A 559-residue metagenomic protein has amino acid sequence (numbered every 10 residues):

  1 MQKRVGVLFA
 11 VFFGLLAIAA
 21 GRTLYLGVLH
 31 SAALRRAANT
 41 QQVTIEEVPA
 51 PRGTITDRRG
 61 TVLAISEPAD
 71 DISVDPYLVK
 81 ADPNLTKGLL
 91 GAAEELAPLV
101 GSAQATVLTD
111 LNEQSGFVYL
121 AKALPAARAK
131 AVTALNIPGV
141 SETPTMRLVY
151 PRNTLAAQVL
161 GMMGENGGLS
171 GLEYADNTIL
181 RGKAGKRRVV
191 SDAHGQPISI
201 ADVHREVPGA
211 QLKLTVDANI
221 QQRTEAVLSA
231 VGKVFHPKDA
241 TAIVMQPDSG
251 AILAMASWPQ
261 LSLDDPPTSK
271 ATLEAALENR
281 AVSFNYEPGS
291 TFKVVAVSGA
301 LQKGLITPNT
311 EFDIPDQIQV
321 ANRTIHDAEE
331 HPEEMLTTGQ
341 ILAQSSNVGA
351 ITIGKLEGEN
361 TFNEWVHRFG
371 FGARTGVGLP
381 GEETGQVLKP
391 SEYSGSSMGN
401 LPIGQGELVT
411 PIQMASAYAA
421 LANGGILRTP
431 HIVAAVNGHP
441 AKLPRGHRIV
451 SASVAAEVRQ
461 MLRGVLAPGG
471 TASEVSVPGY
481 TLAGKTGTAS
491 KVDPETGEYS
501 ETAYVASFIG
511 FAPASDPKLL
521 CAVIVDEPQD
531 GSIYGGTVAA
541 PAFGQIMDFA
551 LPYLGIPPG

Functional and structural regions predicted by a protein language model:
M1-A33: Hydrophobic alpha-helical transmembrane signal-anchor segments
L29, S73-V74, K87-L99, T109-G209 (+2 more regions): Small/polar-residue-rich segments within soluble enzyme cores
Q41-I45, I72-T86, A93-L96, Q114-K122 (+9 more regions): Second-shell loop/turn segments in exported
Q42, E47-P51, A184, H236-A240: Short, small/polar residue-rich loop motifs at catalytic or cofactor-binding pockets
A50, S66-Y77, A254-Q260: Short beta->alpha transition motifs characteristic of CBS
A64, S191-A201, A242, Q246-S290 (+2 more regions): Beta-lactam-recognizing serine transpeptidase/beta-lactamase-like catalytic domain environment
F117, Q196-A240: Conserved, well-ordered alpha-helix/loop/beta-strand core segments that scaffold catalytic motifs
A441-L443, A540-G559: Short, gly/Ser/Thr-rich active-site loops of penicillin-recognizing serine hydrolases
